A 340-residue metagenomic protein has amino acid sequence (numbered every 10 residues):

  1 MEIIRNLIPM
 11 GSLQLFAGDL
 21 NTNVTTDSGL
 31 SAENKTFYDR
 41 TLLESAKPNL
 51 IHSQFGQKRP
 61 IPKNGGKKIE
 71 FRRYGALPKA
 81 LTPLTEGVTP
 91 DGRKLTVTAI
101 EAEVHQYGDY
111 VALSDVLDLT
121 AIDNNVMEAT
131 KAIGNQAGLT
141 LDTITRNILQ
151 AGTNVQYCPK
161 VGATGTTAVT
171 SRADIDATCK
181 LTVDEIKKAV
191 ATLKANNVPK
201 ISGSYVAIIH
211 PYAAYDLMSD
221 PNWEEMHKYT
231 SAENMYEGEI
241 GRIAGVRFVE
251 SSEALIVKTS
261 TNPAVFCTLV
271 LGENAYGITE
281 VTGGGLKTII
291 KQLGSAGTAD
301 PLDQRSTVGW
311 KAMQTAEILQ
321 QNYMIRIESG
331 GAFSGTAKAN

Functional and structural regions predicted by a protein language model:
E2-E103, M324: N-terminal "assembly arms/tails" that initiate or stabilize quaternary assembly in self-assembling proteins
I3, A17-H52, A168-T192, M218-N340: Sequence/fold signature of self-assembling virion shell proteins
F71, K131, N135, G203 (+3 more regions): Hydrophobic alpha-helical segments involved in membrane association or supramolecular assembly
G75, D115, A312-A316: Beta-strand elements of well-folded, non-transmembrane domains
P78-T82, D216-L217, V257-K258: Short, solvent-exposed loop/turn elements at domain surfaces
K94-A121, G284: Short acidic, glycine/tyrosine-flanked loop/strand segments centered on an H-E-D-like triad
L117-A195, T336-A339: Alpha-helical scaffold segments that mediate packing/assembly in large oligomeric complexes
K180, K187-P211, Y215-L217: Extended amphipathic alpha-helical segments with heptad-repeat/coiled-coil character used for oligomerization, fusion
